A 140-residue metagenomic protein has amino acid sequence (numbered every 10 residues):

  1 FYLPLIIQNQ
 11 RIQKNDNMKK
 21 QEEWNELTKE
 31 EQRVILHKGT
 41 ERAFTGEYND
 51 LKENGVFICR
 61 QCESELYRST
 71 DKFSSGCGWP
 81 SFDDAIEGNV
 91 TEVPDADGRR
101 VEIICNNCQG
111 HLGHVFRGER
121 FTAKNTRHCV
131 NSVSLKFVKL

Functional and structural regions predicted by a protein language model:
F1-N17: Short, Lys/Arg-enriched N-terminal segments with co-localized hydrophobic residues within the first ~10-30 amino acids
M18-L140: A short Gly-Trp-Pro
